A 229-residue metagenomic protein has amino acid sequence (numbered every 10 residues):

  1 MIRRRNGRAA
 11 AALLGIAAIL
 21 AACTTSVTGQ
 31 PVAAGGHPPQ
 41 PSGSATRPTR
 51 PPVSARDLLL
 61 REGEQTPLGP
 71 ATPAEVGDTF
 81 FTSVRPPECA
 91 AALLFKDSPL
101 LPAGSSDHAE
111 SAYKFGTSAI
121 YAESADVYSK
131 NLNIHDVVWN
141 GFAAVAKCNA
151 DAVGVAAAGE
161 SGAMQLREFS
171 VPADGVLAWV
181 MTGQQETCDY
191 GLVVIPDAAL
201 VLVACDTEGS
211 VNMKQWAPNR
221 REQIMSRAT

Functional and structural regions predicted by a protein language model:
M1-A21: Sec-dependent bacterial lipoprotein signal peptides
C23-A33: Bacterial lipoprotein signal-peptidase II cleavage site
A34-E64: N-terminal low-complexity, Pro/Thr/Ser-rich intrinsically disordered segments that act as propeptides or flexible
L68-T187, K214-R221, A228: A small/polar (G/S/T-enriched), proline-flanked helix-loop surface module common in exported/cell-envelope proteins
Y121-A125, V193-D206: Short, well-ordered beta-strand elements
V201-P218: A short acidic/glycine-rich loop-to-helix N-cap element
